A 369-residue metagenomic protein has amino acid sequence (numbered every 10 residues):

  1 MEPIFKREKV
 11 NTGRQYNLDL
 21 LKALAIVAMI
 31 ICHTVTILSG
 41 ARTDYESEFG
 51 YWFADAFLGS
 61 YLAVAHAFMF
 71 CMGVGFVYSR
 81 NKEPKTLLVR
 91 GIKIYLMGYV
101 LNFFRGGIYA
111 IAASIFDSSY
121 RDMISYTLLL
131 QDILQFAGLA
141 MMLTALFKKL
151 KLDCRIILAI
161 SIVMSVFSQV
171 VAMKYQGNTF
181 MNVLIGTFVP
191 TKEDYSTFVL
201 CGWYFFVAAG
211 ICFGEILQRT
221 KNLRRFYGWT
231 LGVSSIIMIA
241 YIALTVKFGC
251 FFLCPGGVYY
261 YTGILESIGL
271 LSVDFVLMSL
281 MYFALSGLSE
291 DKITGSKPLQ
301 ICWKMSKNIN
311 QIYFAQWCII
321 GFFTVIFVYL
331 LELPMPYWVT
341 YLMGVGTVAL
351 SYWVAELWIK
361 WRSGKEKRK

Functional and structural regions predicted by a protein language model:
M1-K369: Alpha-helical transmembrane segments and their immediate juxtamembrane cytosolic regions
